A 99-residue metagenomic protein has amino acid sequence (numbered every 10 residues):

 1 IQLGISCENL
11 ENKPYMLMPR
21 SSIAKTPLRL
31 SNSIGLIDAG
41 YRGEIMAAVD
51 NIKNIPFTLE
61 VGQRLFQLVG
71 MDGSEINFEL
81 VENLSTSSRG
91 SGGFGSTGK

Functional and structural regions predicted by a protein language model:
I1-I76: Compact, glycine-rich, soluble single-domain proteins
S74-K99: Helix-rich terminal scaffold detector
